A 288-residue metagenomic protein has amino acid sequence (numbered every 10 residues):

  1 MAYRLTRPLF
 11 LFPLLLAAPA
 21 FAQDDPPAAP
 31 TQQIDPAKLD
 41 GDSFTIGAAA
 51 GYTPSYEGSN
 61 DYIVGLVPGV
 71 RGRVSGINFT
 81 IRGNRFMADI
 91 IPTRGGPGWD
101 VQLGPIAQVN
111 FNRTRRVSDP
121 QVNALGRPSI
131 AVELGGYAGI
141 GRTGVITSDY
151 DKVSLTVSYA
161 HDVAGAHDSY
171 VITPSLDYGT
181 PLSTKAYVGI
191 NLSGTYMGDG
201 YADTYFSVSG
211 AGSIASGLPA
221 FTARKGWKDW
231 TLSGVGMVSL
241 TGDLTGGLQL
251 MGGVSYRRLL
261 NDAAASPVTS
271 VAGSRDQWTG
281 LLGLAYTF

Functional and structural regions predicted by a protein language model:
M1-D40: Cleavable N-terminal export/targeting peptides
D25, P30-S43, G58, I77-V101 (+4 more regions): Short loop/turn motifs that connect adjacent beta-strands in outer-membrane beta-barrel proteins
D42, Y62-P68, W99, P128-L134 (+3 more regions): Residues that define the transmembrane beta-barrel architecture of outer-membrane proteins
I46-P54, N78-A88, D119-N123, D151-V163: Transmembrane beta-strand segments that form the barrel wall of outer-membrane beta-barrel proteins
A48-Y52, P68-V74, A88-P92, P105 (+7 more regions): Residues on the lipid-exposed face of transmembrane beta-strands in outer-membrane beta-barrel proteins
P54-Y56, D89-I91, P120-L125, Y159-V163 (+2 more regions): Extracellular loop and loop/strand-boundary signature of outer-membrane beta-barrel proteins
G58-Y62, R115-V122, Y150, H167-I172 (+2 more regions): Outer-membrane beta-barrel translocator domains and adjoining extracellular loop/strand segments of Gram-negative
R142-G144, V163-Q249, Y256-A264, Y286-F288: Outer-membrane beta-barrel transmembrane domain signature
